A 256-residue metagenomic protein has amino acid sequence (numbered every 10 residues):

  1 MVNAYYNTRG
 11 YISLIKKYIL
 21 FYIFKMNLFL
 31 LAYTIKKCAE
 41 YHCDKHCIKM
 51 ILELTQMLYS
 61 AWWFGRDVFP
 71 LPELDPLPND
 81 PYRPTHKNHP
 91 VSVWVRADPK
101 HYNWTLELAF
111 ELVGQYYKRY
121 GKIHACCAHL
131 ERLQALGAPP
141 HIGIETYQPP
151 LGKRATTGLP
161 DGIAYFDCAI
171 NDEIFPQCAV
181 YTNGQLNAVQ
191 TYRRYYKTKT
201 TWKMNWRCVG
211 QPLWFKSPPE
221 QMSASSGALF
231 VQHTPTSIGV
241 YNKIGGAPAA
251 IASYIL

Functional and structural regions predicted by a protein language model:
A4-Y6, A249-A250: Compositionally biased low-complexity segments, especially N-terminal hydrophobic helices that form the hydrophobic
Y6-N7, Y18: Short terminal hydrophobic/aromatic SLiMs and anchors at protein ends
T8-R9, L14, I244-G246: Positively charged N-terminal leader segments that act as targeting/secretion signals
S13-F24: Hydrophobic alpha-helical signal peptides and transmembrane signal-/tail-anchor segments that drive secretory-pathway
K25-N88, S92-L256: Sequence termini and other peripheral, non-core segments
